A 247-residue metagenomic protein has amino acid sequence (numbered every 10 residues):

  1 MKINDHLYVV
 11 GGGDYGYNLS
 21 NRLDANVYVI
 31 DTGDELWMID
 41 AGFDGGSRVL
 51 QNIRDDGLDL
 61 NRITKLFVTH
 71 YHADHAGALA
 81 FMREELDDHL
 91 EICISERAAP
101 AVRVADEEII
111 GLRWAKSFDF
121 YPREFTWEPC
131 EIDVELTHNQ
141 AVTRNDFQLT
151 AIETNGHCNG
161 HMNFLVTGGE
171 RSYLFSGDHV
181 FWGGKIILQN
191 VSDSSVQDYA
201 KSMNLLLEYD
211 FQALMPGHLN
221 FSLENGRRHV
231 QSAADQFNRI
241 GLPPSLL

Functional and structural regions predicted by a protein language model:
M1-D56, N163-G177: Conserved beta-strand hairpin/beta-sheet module of binuclear metal-dependent hydrolase folds, prominently
N4-Y15, F120-E124, N145-L149: Short Pro/Gly-enriched beta-strand edge/turn motifs at strand-loop
N18-S20, T126, E131-D133, E153-N155: Short Gly/Pro-enriched turn/cap motifs at secondary-structure boundaries
T32, S117-D119, V180-W182: Short, basic/glycine-rich phosphate-binding loops at helix/coil junctions that contact nucleotide phosphates
T32-L36, D59-T64, N145: Short, surface-exposed connector motifs at secondary-structure boundaries
W37-I39, F67, I92, Y173-F175 (+1 more regions): Residue-level marker for buried hydrophobic side chains located in beta-strands that build the well-ordered beta-sheet
D44-G45, A141, F147-S245: Metallo-beta-lactamase
G45-R48, R54-A141, S232-P243: Active-site HxH/HxHxD metal-binding segment of metal-dependent hydrolases
